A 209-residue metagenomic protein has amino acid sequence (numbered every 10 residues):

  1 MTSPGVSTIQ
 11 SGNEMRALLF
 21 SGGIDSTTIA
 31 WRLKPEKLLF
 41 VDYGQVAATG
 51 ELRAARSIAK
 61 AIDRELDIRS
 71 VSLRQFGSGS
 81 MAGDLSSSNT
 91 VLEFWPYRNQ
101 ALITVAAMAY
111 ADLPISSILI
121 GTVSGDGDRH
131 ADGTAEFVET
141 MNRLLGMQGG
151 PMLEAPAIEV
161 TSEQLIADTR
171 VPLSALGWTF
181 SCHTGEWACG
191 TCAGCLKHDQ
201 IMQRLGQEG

Functional and structural regions predicted by a protein language model:
T2-G209: Nucleotide-activated chemistry modules centered on ATP-dependent adenylation/adenylyltransferase
